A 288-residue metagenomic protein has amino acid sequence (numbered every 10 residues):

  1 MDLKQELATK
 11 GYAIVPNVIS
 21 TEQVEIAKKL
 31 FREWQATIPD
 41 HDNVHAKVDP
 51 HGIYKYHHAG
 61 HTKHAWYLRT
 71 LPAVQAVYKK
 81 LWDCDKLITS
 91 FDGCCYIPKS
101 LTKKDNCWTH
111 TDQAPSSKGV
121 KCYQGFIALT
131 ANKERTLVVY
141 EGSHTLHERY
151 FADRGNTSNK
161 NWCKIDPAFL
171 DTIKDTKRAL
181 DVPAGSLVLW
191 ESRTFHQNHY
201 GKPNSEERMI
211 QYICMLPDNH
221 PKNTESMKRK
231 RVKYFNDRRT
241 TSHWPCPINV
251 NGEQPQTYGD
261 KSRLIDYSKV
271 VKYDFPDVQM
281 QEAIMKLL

Functional and structural regions predicted by a protein language model:
D2-T9, P16-S116: Non-heme Fe(II)-dependent double-stranded beta-helix
T37, L189, T194-L288: Non-heme Fe(II)/2-oxoglutarate
K79-I88, S117-G119, A128-T136, L146: Secondary-structure boundary elements
K99, G142-H147, C214-H220: Short edge-strand/loop segments of extracellular domains
D105-D112, N161-K174, M209, S226-V232: Short, surface-exposed loop/helix-turn segments at secondary-structure junctions that function as lids/hinges flanking
T109-C122, D175-T176, V182, E206-E207: A short beta-loop-beta micro-motif enriched in histidine and acidic residues
S116-K133, D181-A184, L189, C214-P217: Short, conserved beta-strand element in jelly-roll/cupin
N132-Q197: Double-stranded beta-helix
